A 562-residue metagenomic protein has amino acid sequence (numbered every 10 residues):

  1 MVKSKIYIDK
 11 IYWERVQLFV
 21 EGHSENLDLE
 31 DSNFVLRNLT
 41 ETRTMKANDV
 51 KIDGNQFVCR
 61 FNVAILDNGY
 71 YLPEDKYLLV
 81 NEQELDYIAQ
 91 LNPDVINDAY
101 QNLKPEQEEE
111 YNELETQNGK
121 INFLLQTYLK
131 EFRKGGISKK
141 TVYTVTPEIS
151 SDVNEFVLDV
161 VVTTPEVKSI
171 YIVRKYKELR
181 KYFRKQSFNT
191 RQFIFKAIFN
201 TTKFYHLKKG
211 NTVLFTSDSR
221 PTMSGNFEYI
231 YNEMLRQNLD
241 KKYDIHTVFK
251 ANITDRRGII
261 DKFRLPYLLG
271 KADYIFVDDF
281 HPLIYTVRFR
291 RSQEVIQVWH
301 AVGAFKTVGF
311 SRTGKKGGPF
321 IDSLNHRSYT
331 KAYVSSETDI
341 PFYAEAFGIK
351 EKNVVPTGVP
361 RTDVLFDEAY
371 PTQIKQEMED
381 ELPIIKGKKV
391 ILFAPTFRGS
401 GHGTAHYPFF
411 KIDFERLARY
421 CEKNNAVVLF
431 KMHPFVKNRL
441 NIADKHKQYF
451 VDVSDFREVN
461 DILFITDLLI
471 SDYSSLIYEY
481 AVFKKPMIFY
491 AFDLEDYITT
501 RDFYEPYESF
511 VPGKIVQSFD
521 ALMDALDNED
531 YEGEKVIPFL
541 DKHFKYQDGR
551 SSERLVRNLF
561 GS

Functional and structural regions predicted by a protein language model:
M1-T212: Basic, ligand-binding patches in group-transfer machinery, especially extracytoplasmic/periplasmic segments
K185-F199, V302-S311, P319-H402, H406 (+1 more regions): A nucleotide-sugar donor-handling region in carbohydrate enzymes
K185-R264: Low-complexity, highly charged intrinsically disordered N-terminal segments that act as targeting/localization
T222-L235, A346, V354, P360-I442 (+2 more regions): Conserved catalytic-core segment of nucleotide-activated headgroup transferases in glycan assembly
N252-I321: Extended catalytic core of nucleotide-activated donor transferases of GT-like folds
I275, F280-P282, T286-W299, A304 (+1 more regions): A donor-sugar binding/catalytic signature common to diverse glycosyltransferases and related nucleotide-sugar
V436-D455: Nucleotide-activated donor-binding/catalytic signature segment of Leloir-type glycosyltransferases, i.e., the conserved
A443-Q448, S475-H543: Catalytic binding pocket for nucleotide-activated donors in carbohydrate/polymer assembly enzymes
